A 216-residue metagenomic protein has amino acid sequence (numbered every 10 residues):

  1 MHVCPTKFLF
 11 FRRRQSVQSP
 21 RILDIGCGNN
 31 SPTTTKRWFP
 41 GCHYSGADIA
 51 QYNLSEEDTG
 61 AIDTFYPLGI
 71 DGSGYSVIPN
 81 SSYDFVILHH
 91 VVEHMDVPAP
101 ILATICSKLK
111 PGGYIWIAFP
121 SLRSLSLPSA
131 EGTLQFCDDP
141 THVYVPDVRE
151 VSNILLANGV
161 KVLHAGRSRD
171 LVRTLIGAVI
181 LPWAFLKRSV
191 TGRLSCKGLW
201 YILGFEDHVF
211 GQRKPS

Functional and structural regions predicted by a protein language model:
M1-S81, F85, A99-L102, G166-S168 (+2 more regions): Conserved N-terminal segment of class I S-adenosyl-L-methionine
V17, E93, P146: Residue-level signal for short amphipathic helical patches enriched in basic/charged and nearby hydrophobic residues
G28, V91-H94: Short beta->alpha junction loops/turns
D48-A50, V91, F119-S121: Short loop/turn segments at strand-loop or loop-helix junctions that form parts of catalytic or ligand-binding pockets
D71, F85, D96-I105, Y114-S216: S-adenosyl-L-methionine-dependent methyltransferase catalytic module, highlighting the catalytic core
G74-S76, H89, D139: Conserved short-loop catalytic and cofactor-binding motifs
F85-V91: A short beta-strand submotif of the Rossmann-like class I SAM-dependent methyltransferase core that lines
